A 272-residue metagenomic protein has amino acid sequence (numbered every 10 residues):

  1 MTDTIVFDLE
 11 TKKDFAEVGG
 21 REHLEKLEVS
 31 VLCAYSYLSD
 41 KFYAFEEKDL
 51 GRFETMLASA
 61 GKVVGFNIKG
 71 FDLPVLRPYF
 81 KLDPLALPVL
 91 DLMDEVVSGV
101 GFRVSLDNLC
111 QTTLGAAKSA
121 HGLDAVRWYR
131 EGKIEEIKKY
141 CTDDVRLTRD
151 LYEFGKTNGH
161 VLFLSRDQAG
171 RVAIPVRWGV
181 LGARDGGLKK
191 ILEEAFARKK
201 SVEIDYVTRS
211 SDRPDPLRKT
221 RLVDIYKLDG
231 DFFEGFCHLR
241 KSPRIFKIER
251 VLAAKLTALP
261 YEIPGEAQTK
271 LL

Functional and structural regions predicted by a protein language model:
M1-S201, D205-T208, D212-P214, L222 (+5 more regions): DEDD superfamily 3′-5′ metal-dependent exonuclease/proofreading module
R218: Basic, low-complexity intrinsically disordered segments
D231-G235: Short aromatic-glycine-enriched beta-strand elements
